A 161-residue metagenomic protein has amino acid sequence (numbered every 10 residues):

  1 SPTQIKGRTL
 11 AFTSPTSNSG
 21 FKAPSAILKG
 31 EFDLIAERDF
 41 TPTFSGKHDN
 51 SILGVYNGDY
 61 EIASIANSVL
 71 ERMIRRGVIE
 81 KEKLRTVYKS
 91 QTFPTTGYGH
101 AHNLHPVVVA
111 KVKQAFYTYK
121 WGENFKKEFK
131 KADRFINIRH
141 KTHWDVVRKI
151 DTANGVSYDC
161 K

Functional and structural regions predicted by a protein language model:
S1-L53, Y60-I62, S68: Bilobed "Venus flytrap"/periplasmic-binding protein-like clamshell domains and structurally analogous long
I5, V55-Y56, Y98, V112: Hydrophobic residues within well-ordered alpha-helices
S14, F32, D59, I74-G77 (+3 more regions): Sec/Tat-exported extracytoplasmic proteins
R38-T41, I74-T92: Short beta-strand->loop
V69-L70, H143: Alpha-helix capping/helix-boundary segments
F93, G99-K161: An extracytoplasmic/periplasmic, membrane-proximal ligand-sensing/linker region
